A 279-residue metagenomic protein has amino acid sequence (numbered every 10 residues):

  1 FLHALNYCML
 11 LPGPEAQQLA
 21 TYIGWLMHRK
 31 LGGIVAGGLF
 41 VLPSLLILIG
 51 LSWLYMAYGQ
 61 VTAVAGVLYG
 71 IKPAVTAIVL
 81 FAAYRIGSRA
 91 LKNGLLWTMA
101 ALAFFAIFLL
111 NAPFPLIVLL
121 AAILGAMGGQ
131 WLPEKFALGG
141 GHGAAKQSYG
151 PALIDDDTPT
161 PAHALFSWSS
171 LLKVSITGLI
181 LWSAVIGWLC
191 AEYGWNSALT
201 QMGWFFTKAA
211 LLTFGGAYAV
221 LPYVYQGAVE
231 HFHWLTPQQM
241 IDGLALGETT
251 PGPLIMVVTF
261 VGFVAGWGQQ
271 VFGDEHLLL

Functional and structural regions predicted by a protein language model:
F1-L11, E15, Y22-T250, L254-L279: Multi-pass membrane proteins that catalyze or facilitate reactions on polyprenyl-/lipid-phosphate substrates and their
